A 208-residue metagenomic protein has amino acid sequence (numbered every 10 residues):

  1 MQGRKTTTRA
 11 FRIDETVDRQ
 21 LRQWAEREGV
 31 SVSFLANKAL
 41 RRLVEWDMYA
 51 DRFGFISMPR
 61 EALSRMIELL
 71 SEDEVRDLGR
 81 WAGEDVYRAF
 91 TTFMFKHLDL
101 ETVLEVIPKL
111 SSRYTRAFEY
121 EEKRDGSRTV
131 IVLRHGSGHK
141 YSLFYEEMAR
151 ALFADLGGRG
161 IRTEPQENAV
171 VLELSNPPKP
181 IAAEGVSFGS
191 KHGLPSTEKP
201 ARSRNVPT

Functional and structural regions predicted by a protein language model:
M1-E15, A25-E26: Short Lys/Arg-rich basic patches
A10-R12, R22, S33, N37: Key DNA-contacting residues within the recognition helix of helix-turn-helix
V30-G54: Short, basic amphipathic alpha-helical segments that act as recognition/interaction helices in nucleic-acid-binding
R60-V130: An N-terminal amphipathic alpha-helical segment
R116-E167: Short, hydrophobic/π-rich interface segment
S142-A154, A182-R204: Extended Gly/Ser/Thr-rich low-complexity repeat segments, especially those forming or decorating extracellular
E164-A182: C-terminal edge-of-domain segments
